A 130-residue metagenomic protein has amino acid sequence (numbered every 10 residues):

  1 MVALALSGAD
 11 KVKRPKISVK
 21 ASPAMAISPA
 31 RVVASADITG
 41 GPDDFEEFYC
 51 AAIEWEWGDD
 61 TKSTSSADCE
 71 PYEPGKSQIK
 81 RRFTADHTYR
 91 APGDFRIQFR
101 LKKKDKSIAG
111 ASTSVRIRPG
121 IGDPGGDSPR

Functional and structural regions predicted by a protein language model:
M1-A3: Bacterial N-terminal signal peptides
A5-R130: Extracellular/lumenal mature domains of secreted and surface-exposed proteins
